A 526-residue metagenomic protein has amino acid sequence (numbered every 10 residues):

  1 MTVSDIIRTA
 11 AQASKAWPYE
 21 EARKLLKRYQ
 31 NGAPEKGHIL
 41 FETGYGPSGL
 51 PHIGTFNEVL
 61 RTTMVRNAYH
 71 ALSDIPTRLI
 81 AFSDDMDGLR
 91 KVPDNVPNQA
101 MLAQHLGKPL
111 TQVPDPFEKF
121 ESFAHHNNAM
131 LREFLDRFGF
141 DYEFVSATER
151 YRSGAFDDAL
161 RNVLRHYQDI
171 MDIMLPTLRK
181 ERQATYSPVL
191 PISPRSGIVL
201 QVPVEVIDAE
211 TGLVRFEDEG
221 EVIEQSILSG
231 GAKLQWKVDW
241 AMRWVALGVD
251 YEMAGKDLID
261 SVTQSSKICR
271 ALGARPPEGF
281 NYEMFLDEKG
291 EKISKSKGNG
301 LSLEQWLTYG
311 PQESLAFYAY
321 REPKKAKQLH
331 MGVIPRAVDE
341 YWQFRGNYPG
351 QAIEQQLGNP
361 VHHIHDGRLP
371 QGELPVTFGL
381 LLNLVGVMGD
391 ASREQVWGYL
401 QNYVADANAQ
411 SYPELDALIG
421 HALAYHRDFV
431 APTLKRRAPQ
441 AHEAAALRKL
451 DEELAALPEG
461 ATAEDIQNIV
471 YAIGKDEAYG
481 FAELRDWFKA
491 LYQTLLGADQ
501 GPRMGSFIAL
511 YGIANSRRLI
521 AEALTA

Functional and structural regions predicted by a protein language model:
M1-H38, P51, R78-I80, M171 (+3 more regions): Basic, alpha-helical terminal appendages of large translation-related enzymes
V3-D94, D239-S261: N-terminal catalytic cores of NTP/NDP-binding nucleotidyl/phosphoryl-transfer enzymes
H52, V163, P311, L491: Residue-level signal for inorganic ion chemistry
N67-P76, A271-P277, G480-A482, A526: Secondary-structure transition/capping motifs at alpha-helix termini and the adjoining loop/turn into the next element
M86-A103, A159-L160, L164, K292 (+1 more regions): Charged, often glycine-rich, active-site loop that binds/positions anionic groups
Q99-F134, F138: A glycine-rich helix N-cap at a beta->alpha junction
F140-K297, L303: Active-site cores that bind ATP or allylic diphosphates and position pyrophosphate for catalysis
D257, V262, E283-A424, L496-A526: Catalytic adenosine-cofactor/nucleotide-binding cores of aminoacyl-tRNA synthetases and other
